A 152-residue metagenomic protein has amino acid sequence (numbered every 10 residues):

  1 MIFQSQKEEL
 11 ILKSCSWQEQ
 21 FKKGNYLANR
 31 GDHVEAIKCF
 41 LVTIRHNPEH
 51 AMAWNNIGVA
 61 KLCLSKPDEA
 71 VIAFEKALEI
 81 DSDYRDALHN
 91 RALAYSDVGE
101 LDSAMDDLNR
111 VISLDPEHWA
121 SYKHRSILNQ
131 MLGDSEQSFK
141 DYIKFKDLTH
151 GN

Functional and structural regions predicted by a protein language model:
M1-N152: Alpha-helical tetratricopeptide repeat
